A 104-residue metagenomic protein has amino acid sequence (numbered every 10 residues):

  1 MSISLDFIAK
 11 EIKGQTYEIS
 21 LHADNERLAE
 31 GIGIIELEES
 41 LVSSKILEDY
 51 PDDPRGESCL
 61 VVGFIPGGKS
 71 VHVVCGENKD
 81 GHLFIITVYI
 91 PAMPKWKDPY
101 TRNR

Functional and structural regions predicted by a protein language model:
M1-R104: Ribonuclease/tRNase effector modules and their secretory precursors
